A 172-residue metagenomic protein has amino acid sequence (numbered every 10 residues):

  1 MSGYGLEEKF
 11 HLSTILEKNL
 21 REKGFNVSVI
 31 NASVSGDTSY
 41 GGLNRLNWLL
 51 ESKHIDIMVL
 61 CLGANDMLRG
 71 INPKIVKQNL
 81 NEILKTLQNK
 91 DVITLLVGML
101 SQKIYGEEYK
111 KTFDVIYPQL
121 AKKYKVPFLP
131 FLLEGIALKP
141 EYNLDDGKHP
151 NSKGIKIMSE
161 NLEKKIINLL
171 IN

Functional and structural regions predicted by a protein language model:
M1-S35, R45-H54: Serine-esterase "nucleophile elbow" of acetyl-processing enzymes
I15-K18, E22, G41-N172: Alpha-helical cap/lid subdomain in secreted, periplasmic, or secretory-pathway luminal O-acyl-processing enzymes
